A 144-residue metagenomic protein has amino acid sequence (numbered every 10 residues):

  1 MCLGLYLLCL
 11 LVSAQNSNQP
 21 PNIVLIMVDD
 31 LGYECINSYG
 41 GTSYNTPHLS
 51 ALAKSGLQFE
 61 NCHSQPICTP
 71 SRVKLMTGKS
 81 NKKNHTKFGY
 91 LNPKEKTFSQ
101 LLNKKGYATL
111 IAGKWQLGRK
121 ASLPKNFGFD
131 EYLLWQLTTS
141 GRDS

Functional and structural regions predicted by a protein language model:
M1-L10: Bacterial N-terminal signal peptides
V12-S144: Formylglycine-dependent sulfatase
